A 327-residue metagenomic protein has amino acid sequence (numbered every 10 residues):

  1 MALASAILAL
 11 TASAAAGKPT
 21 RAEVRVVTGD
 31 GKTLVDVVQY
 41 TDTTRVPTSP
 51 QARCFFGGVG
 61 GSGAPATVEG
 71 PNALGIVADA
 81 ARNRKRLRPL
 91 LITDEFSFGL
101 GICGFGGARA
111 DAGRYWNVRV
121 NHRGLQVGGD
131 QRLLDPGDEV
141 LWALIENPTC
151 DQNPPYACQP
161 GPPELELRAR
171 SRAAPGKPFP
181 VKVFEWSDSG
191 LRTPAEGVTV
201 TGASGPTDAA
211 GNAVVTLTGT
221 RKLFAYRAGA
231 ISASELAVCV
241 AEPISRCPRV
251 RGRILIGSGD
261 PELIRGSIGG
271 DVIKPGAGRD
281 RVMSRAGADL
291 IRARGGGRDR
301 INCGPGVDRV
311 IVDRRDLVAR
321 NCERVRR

Functional and structural regions predicted by a protein language model:
M1-T11: Bacterial N-terminal signal peptides
A14-P243: Ubiquitin-like/PB1-type beta-grasp interaction modules and other compact soluble beta-rich domains
N72-I76, R82, L90-L91, R285-G287 (+3 more regions): Mid-chain, structured segments of secreted extracytoplasmic proteins
L165, R249-R251: Acidic, Ser/Thr/Pro/Gly-enriched interdomain connector segments
C247-R249, I256-G259, R265-G266, P275 (+4 more regions): Glycine-centered beta-turn/loop sites at beta-strand termini
G297-R327: Leucine-rich solenoid repeat scaffolds
